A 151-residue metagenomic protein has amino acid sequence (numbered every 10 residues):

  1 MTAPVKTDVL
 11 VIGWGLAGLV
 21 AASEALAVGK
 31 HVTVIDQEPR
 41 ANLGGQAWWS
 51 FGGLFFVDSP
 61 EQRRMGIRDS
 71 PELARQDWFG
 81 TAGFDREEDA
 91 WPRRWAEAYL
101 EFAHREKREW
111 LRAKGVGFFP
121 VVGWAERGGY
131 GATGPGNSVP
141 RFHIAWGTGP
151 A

Functional and structural regions predicted by a protein language model:
M1-K6: A short, basic/flexible loop-to-alpha-helix module at the beginning of a structural domain
T7-V34: N-terminal Rossmann-like FAD-binding beta1-loop-alpha1 element of flavoenzymes
W14, Q37-P39, Q46, D58 (+2 more regions): Active-site-adjacent structural elements in enzyme catalytic domains
L16, N42-G45, Q62-G66: Alpha-helix capping and helix-loop boundary segments enriched in small/acidic/polar residues
A27-F51: Glycine-rich FAD pyrophosphate-binding loop
E38, E61, G123-A125: Residue-level "edge-of-site" marker
G53-L100: Glycine-rich active-site loop/strand segments that organize a redox cofactor
A96-A151: Conserved redox-cofactor binding core of oxidoreductases
